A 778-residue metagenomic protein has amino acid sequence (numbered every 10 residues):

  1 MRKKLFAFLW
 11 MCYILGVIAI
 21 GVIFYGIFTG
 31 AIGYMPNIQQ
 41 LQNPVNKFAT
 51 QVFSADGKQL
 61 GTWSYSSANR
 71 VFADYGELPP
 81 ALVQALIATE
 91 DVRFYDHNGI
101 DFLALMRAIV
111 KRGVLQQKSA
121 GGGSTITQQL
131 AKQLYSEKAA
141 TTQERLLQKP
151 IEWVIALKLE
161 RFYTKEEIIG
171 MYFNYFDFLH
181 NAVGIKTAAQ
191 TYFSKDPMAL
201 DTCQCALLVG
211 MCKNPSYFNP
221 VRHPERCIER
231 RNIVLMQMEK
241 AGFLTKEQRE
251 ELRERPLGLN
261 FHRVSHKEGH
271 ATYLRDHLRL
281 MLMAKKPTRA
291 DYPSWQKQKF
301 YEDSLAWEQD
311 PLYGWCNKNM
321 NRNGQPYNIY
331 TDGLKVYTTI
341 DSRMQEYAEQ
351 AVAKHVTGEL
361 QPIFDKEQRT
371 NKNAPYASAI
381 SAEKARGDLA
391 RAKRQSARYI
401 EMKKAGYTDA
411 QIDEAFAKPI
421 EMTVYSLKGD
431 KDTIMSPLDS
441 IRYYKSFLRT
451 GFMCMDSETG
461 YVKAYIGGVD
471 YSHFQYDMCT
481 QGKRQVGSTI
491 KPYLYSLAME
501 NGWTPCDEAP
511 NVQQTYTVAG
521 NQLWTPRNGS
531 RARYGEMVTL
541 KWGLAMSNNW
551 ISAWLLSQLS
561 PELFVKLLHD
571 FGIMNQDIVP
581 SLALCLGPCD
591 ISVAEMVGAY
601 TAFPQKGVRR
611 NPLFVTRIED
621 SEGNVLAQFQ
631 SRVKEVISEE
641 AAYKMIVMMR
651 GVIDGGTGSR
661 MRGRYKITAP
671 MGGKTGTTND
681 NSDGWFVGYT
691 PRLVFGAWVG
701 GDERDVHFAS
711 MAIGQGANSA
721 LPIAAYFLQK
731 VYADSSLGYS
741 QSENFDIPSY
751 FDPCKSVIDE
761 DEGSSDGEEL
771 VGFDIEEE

Functional and structural regions predicted by a protein language model:
M1-F53, R93, G113, H355 (+1 more regions): N-terminal type II signal-anchor transmembrane helix that functions as the membrane-insertion/stop-transfer segment
N46-A49, F53-E251, R255-Y273, H277-W307 (+5 more regions): Peptidoglycan glycan-strand catalytic modules in the bacterial/periplasmic cell-wall system
G57, L86, L130, I168 (+13 more regions): Residue-level preference for non-acidic, small/hydrophobic
Y95-L105, V183-K186, T245-E250, M499-G520 (+2 more regions): Short, well-structured active-site flanking segments
T125-I126, L134-S136, T141, R145 (+5 more regions): Active-site-adjacent helix/loop patches that line small-molecule binding or acyl-intermediate pockets
T245-Y407: Non-catalytic structural connector segments
P256, Q481-M537, N611-L626: Short, glycine/proline-biased beta-turn/loop segments that scaffold the active-site neighborhood
T338, S342-G358, A390-D456, Y461 (+4 more regions): A penicillin-recognizing enzyme superfamily signal
